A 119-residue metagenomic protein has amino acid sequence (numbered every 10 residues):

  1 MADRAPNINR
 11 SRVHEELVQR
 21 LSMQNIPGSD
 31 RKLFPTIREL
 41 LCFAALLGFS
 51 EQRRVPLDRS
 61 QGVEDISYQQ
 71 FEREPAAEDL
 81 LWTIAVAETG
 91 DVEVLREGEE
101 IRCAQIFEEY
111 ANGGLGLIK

Functional and structural regions predicted by a protein language model:
M1-G28, R54-K119: Charged, low-complexity intrinsically disordered terminal regions and linker tails
L33-R59: Short, basic amphipathic alpha-helical segments that act as recognition/interaction helices in nucleic-acid-binding
